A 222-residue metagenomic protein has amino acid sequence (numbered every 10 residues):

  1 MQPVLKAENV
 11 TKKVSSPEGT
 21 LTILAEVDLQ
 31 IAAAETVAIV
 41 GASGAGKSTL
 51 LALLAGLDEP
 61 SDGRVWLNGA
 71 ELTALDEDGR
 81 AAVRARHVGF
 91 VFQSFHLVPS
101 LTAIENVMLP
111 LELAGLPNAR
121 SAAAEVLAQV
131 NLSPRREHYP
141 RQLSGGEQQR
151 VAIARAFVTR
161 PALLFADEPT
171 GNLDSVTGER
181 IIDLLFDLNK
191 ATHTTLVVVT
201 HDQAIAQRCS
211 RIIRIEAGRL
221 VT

Functional and structural regions predicted by a protein language model:
V4-I215: ABC family nucleotide-binding domain
T222: Basic, Gly/Ser/Thr-rich N-terminal segments that form RNA-phosphate-binding interfaces in CRISPR RAMP
